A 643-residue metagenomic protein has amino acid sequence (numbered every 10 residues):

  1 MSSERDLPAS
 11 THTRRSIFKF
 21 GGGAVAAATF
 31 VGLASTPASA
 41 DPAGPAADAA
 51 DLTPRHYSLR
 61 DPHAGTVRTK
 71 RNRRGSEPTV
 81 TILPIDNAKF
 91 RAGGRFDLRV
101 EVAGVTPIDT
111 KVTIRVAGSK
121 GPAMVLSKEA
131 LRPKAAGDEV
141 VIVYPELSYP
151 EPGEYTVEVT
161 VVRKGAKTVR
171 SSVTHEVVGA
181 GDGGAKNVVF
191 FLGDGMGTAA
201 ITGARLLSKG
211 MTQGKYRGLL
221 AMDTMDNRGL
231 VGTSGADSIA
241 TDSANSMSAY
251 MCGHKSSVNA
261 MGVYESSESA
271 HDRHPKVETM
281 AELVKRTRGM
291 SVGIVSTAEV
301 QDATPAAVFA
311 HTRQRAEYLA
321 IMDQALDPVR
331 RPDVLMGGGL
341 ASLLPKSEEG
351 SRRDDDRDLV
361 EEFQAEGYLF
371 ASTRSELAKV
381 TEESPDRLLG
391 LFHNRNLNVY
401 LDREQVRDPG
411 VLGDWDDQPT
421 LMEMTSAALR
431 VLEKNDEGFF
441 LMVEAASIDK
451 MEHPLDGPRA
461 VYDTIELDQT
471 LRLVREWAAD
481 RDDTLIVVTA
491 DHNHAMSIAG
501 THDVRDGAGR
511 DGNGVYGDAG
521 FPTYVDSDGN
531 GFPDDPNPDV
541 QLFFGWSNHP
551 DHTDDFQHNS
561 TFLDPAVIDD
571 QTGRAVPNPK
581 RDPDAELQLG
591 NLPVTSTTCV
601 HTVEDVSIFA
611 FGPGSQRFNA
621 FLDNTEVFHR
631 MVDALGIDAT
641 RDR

Functional and structural regions predicted by a protein language model:
M1-T13, G23-A34, A38-S39: N-terminal secretory signal peptides
R14-F18: N-terminal export leaders
D41, P45-G94: Short, compositionally biased P/S/T/A/G/V-rich stretches that sit at domain boundaries
N72-V80, V105-V112, K120-P122, S127 (+4 more regions): Active-site nucleophile/metal-coordination loop of metallo-enzymes that catalyze phosphate/sulfate and related
L98-G104: Aromatic/hydrophobic beta-strand junction motif of beta-rich domains
R132-V143: Aromatic sugar-binding surface patches on proteins that engage polysaccharides or sugar-phosphate polymers
Y144, M196-I201, L206-S248, Q301-R643: A post-motif C-terminal structural segment
G153-R163: Short, aromatic- and glycine-rich surface loops/edge beta-strands on solvent-exposed regions
